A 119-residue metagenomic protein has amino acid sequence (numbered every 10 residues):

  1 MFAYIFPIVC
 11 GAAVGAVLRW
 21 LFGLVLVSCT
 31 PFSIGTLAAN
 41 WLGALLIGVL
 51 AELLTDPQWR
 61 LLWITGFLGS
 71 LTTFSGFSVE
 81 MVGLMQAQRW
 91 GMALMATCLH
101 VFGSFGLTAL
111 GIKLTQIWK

Functional and structural regions predicted by a protein language model:
M1-K119: Membrane-interface helix-loop junctions in multi-pass transporters/channels
